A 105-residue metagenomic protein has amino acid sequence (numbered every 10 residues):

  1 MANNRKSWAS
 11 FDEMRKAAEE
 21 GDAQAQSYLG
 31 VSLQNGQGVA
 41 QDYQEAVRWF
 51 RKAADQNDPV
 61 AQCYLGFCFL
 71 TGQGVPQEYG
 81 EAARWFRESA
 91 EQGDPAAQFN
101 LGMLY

Functional and structural regions predicted by a protein language model:
M1-A9: N-terminal leader/linker segments that initiate helical-solenoid repeat arrays
S10-Q24, V31: Leucine-rich, hydrophobic repeat-scaffold detector
E19-D22, N35-Q37, D42, D55-P59 (+3 more regions): Short helix-capping/linker turns of helical repeat alpha-solenoids
Y28-N35, Y64-T71, N100-Y105: Hydrophobic face of amphipathic alpha-helices that form TPR/SEL1-like repeat modules and related alpha-solenoid
E88, P95, G102-Y105: Low-complexity/repetitive intrinsically disordered segments
